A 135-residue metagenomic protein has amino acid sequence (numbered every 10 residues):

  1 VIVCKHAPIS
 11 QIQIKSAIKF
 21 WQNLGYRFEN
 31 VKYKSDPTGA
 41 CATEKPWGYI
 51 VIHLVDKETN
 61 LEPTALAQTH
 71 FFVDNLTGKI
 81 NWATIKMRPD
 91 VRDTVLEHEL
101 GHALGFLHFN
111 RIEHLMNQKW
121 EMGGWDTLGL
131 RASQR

Functional and structural regions predicted by a protein language model:
V1-K15: Fold-level signature of zinc-dependent metallopeptidase catalytic domains
Q11-A103, L107-N110: Metzincin-family zinc-dependent endopeptidase catalytic domain
F106-L130: Post-HEXXH active-site segment of zinc metalloproteases
Q134-R135: C-terminal cap/linker of serine protease catalytic domains
